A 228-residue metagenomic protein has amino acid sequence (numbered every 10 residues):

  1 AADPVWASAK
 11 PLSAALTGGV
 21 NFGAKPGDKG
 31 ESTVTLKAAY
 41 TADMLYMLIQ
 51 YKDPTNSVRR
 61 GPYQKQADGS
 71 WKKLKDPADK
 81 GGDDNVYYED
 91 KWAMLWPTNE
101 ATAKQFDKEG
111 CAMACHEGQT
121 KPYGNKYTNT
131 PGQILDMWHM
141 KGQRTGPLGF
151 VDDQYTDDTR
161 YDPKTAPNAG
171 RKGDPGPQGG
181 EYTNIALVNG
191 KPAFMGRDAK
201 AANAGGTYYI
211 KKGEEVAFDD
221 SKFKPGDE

Functional and structural regions predicted by a protein language model:
A1-R60, Q66-G69: Order/disorder boundary and secretion-linked terminal/linker segments
A2-P11, L16, P62, G69-E228: Extracellular/luminal beta-rich ligand-recognition and adhesion surfaces characterized by aromatic-Gly/Pro-enriched
